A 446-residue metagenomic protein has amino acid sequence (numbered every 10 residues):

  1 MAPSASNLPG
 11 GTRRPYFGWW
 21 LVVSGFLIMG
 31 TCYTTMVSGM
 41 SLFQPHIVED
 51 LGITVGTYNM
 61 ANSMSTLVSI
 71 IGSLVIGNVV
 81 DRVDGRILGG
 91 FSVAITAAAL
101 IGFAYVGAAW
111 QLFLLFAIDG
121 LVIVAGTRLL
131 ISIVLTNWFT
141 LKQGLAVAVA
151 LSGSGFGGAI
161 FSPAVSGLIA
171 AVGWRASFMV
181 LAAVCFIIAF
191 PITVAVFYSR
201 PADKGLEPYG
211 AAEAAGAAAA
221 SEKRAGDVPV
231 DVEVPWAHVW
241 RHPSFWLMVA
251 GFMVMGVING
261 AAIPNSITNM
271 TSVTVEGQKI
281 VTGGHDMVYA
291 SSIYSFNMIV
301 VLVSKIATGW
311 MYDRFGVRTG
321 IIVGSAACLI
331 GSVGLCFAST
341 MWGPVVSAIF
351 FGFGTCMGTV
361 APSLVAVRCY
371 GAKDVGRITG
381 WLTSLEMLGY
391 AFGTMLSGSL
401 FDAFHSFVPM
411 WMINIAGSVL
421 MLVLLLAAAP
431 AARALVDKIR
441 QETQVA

Functional and structural regions predicted by a protein language model:
G30, A99, Q111-G126, M253 (+1 more regions): Hydrophobic core of transmembrane alpha-helices in multi-pass small-molecule transporters, especially MFS/SLC-type
M36-I47, A237-T308: Extracytoplasmic gate region of multi-pass secondary transporters
I47-V48, V79-V80, I160-V172, M270-T271 (+2 more regions): Interfacial helix-cap and linker-helix signal at transmembrane-aqueous boundaries of multi-pass secondary transporters
S63-N78, S295-A307: Central cavity-lining transmembrane alpha-helices of secondary-active solute carriers, predominantly the Major
I71-A109, Y312-R318: Conserved MFS/SLC helix-loop-helix module at the cytosolic interface between two early adjacent transmembrane helices
A125-F139, V147, M357-Y370: Intracellular juxtamembrane helix-capping segments at the cytosolic ends of symmetry-related transmembrane helices
S154-K204: Helix-loop-helix hairpin linking two adjacent transmembrane segments in secondary transporters
Y289-V365: C-terminal transmembrane helical hairpin of 12-TM major facilitator-type secondary transporters
